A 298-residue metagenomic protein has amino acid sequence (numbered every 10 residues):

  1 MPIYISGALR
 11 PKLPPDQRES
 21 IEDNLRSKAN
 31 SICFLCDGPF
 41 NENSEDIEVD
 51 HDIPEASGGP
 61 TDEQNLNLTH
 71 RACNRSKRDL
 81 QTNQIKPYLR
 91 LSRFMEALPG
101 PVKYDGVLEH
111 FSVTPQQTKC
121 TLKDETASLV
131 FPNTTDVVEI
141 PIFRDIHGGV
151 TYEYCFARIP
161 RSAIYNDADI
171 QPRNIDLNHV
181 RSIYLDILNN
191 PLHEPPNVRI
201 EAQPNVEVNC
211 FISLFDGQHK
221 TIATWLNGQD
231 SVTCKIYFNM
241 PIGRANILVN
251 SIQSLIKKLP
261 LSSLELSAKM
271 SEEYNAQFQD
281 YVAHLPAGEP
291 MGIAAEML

Functional and structural regions predicted by a protein language model:
M1-D16, P99-G106, H110-S128: Nuclease and nuclease-like effector domains acting on nucleic acids or nucleotide cofactors
M1-D37: Short, charged surface segments at domain edges that flank catalytic/cofactor-binding sites
D37-L68: Histidine-centered nuclease catalytic patch
F40-E42, T114-F215, H219-L226, D230 (+1 more regions): Short alpha-helix boundary/capping and kink motifs at helix termini
D52, A72, Q218: Residues immediately flanking
L66-Y88: Short Cys/His-centered divalent metal-binding micro-motifs
N83-A97, P101: Charged, helix-prone or intrinsically disordered regulatory segments positioned adjacent to compact structured domains
H110-P141, V208-F211, T221, W225-L298: Solvent-exposed functional surfaces
